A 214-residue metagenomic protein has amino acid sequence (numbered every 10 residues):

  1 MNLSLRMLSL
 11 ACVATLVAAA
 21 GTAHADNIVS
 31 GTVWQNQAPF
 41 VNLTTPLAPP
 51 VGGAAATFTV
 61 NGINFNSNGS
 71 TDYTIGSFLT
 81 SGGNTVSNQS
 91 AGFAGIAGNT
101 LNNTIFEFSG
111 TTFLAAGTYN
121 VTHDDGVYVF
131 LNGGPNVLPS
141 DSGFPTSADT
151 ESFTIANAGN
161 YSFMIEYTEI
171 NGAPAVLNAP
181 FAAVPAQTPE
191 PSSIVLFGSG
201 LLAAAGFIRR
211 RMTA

Functional and structural regions predicted by a protein language model:
M1-I28, N171-G206: Short, threonine-centered small-residue motifs that mark membrane-proximal processing/anchoring sites and TM-junction
D26-Q187: Acidic/polar, compositionally biased interaction segments
G206-A214: C-terminal membrane-anchoring or membrane-association module
